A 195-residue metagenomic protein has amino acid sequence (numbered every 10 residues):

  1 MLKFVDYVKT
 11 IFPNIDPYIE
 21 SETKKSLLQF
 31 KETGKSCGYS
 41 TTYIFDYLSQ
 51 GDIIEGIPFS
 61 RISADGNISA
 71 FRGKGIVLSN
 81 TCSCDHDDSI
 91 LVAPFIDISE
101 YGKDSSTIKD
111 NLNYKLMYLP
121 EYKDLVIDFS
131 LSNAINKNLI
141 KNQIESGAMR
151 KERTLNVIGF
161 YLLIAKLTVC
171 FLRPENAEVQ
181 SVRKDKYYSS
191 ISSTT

Functional and structural regions predicted by a protein language model:
M1-K24, F30-I44, R61-A70, G102-T195: C-terminal terminal-subdomain/extension
D65-G66, F71-T81: Short beta-strand-centered aromatic/proline hotspots
F71-K74, D87-I90, Y114: Short, surface-exposed beta-edge/turn micro-motifs
T81-I96: Short, solvent-exposed secondary-structure boundary/capping segments
